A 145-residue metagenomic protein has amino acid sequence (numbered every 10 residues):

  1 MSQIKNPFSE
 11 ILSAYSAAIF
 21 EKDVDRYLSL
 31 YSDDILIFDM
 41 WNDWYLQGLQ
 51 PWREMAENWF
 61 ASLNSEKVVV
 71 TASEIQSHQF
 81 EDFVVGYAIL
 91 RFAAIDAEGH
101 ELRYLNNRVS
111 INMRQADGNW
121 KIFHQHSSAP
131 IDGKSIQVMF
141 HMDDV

Functional and structural regions predicted by a protein language model:
S2-R26, L36-V145: A beta-strand edge to alpha-helix "cap/lid" segment located at domain peripheries
